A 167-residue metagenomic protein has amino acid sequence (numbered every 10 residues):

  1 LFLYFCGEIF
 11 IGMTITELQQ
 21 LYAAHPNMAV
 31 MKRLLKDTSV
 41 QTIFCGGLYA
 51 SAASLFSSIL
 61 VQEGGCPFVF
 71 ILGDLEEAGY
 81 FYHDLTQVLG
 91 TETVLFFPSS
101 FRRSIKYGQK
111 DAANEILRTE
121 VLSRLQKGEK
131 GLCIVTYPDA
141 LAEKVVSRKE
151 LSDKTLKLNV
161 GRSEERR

Functional and structural regions predicted by a protein language model:
Y4, E8-R167: ASCE RecA-like P-loop NTPase motor cores that couple ATP hydrolysis to mechanical translocation on nucleic acids
